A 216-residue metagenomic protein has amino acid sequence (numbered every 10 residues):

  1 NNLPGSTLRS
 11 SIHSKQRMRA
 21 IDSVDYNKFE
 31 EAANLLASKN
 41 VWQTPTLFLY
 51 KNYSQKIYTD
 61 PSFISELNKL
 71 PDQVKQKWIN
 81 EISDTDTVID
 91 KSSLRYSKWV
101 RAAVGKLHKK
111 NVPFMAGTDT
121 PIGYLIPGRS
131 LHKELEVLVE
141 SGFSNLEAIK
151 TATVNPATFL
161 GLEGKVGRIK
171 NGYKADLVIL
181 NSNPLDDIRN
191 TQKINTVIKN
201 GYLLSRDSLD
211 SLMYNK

Functional and structural regions predicted by a protein language model:
N2-S141: Active-site neighborhoods of metal-dependent hydrolases
Q43, D119, L138, A148 (+4 more regions): Divalent metal-coordination and catalytic microenvironments
F48, S182-P184, Y202, S208: Solvent-exposed coil/turn segments that connect beta secondary-structure elements in extracytoplasmic/periplasmic
N52-Y53, I188, D207: Glycine/Thr-rich phosphate-binding loops of Rossmann-like dinucleotide-binding domains
H108, N200-K216: Extracellular/periplasmic ectodomains of large secreted or surface enzymes and adhesion receptors
I126-R129, S144-I149, T158-I194: Acidic, glycine-enriched loop/beta-strand segments at the rims of small-molecule binding/catalytic pockets
V197: Short aromatic-centered micro-motifs
